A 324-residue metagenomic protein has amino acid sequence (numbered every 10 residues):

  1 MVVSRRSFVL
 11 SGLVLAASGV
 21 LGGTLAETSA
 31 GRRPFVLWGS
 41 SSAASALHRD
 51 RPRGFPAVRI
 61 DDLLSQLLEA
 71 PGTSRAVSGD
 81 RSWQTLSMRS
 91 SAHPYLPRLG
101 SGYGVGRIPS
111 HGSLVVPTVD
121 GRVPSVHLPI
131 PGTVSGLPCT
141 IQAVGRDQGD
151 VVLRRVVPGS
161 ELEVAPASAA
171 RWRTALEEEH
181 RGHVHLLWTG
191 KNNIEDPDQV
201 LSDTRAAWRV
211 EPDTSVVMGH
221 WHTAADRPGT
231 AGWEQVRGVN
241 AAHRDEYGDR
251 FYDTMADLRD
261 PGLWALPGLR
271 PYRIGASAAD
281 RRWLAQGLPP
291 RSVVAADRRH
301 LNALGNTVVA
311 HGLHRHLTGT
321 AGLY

Functional and structural regions predicted by a protein language model:
M1-V2: Actinobacteria-biased recognition of intrinsically disordered, low-complexity terminal regions
S7-E27: N-terminal export signals
E27-R33: Extreme N-terminus of proteins, especially the signal/transit-peptide cleavage junction and the first residues
R33-V58, S78-S82, L137, E161-L162: Catalytic nucleophile-elbow at a beta strand-turn-alpha helix junction centered on a G-D-S/GDSL motif, marking
A57-L68, M88-Y324: Alpha-helical cap/lid subdomain in secreted, periplasmic, or secretory-pathway luminal O-acyl-processing enzymes
L68-W83: A short beta-strand-loop structural module common to alpha/beta enzyme folds
